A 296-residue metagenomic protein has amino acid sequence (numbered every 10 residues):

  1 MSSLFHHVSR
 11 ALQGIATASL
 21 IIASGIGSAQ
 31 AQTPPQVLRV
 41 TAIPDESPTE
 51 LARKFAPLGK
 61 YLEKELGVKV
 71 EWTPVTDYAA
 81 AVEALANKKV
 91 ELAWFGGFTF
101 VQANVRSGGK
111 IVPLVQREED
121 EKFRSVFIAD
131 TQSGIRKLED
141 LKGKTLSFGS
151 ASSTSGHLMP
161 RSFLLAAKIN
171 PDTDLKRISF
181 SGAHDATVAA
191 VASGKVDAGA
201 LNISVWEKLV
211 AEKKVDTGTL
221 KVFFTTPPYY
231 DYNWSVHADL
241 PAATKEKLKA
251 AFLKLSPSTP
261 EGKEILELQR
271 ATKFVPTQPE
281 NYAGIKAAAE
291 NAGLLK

Functional and structural regions predicted by a protein language model:
S2-S19, G25: Bacterial N-terminal signal peptides that target proteins for export
I26-A31: Sec/Tat signal peptide C-region and signal peptidase I cleavage site
Q32-T99: Extracytoplasmic small-molecule ligand-binding "clamshell" domains of the periplasmic binding protein/Venus flytrap
P34-A42, E46-P57, Y229-D231, S235-K296: An extracytoplasmic/periplasmic, membrane-proximal ligand-sensing/linker region
A79-A93, R106-S107, E139, A183-S204: Short helices/loops that flank or line small-molecule/ion binding pockets
L114-K137, W234-H237: Hydrophobic/proline-rich hinge and linker segments of small-molecule sensing/allosteric domains, predominantly
A129-T145, D239-P241, K245-A250, K254: Hinge/capping helix and adjacent helix->loop/strand transition within the periplasmic-binding protein
S133, K144-A243: Pocket-lining segment of extracytoplasmic ligand-binding domains
